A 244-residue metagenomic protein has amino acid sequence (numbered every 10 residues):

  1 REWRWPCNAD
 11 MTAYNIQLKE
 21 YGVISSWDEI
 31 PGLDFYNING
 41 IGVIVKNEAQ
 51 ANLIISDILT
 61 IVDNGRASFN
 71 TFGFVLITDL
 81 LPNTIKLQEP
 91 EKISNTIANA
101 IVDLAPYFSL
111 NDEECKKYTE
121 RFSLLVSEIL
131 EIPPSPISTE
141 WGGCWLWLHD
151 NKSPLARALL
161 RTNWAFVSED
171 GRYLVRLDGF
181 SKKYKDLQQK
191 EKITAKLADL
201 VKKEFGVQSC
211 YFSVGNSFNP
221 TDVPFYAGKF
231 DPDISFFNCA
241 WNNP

Functional and structural regions predicted by a protein language model:
R1-A105: Catalytic-core loop-and-flanking beta/alpha module that positions acidic residues for ribose/phosphate chemistry
C7-A9, D150, G215: Short, flexible loop/turn elements at secondary-structure junctions
V23-I24, S56-I61, C115-S123, Q189-L197: Well-ordered, non-membrane alpha-helical segments in soluble/globular domains
Y36-G40, N47, I137-P154, F166-L187: Short glycine-rich, basic-tinged beta-strand/loop micro-motifs
E48-D57, L148-R161, K183-Y184, K203 (+2 more regions): Short, surface-exposed beta-strand/loop "edge" segments at domain boundaries and coil↔beta transitions
L81-N99, V167-F205: Short, intrinsically disordered low-complexity segments
P90-R161: N-terminal leader/targeting segments
K183-P244: Acidic, proline/glycine-rich low-complexity IDRs
